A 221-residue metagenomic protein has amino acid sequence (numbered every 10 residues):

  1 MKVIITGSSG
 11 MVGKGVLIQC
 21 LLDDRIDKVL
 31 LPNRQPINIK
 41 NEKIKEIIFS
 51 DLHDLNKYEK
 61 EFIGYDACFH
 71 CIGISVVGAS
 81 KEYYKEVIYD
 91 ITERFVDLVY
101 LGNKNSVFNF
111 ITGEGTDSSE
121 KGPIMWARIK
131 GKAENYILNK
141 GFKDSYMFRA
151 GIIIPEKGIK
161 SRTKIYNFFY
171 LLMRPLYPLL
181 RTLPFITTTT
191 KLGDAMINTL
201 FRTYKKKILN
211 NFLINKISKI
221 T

Functional and structural regions predicted by a protein language model:
V3, K45-G102, D117: NAD(P)H-binding glycine-rich loop region in Rossmannoid oxidoreductase-like domains and their noncatalytic homologs
V3-D23: N-terminal Rossmann NAD(P)H-binding glycine-rich loop of SDR-like oxidoreductase domains
V12-V16, F95, A133: Hydrophobic residues within alpha-helices that form the first helical element adjacent to the glycine-rich loop
L31-N38: Short, polar loop motifs at secondary-structure junctions
N33, I74, E82, V87-R128 (+3 more regions): Conserved Rossmann-fold NAD(P)-dependent oxidoreductase catalytic core, especially the SDR/UDP-sugar
K43-K45, S145: Short, conserved active-site loop motifs that form the nucleotide-linked donor/cofactor pocket
S118-K207, F212-I220: Oxidoreductase cofactor-interface core, primarily capturing Rossmann-like NAD(P)-dependent enzymes
